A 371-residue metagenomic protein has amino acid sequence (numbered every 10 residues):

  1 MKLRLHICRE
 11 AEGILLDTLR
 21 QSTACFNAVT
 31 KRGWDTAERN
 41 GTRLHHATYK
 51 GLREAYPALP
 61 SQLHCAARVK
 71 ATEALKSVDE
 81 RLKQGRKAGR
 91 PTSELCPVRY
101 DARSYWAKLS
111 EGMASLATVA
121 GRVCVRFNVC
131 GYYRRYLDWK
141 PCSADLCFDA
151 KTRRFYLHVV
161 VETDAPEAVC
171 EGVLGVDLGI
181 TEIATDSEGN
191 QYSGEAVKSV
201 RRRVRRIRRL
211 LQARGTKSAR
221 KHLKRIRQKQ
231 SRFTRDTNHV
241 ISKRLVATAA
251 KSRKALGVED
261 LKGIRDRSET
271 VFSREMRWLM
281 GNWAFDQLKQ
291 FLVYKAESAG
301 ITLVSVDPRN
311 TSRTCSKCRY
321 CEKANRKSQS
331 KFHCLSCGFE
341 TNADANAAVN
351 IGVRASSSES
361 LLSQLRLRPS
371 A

Functional and structural regions predicted by a protein language model:
M1-V69: Gly/serine-rich nucleotide phosphate-binding loop at the start of the catalytic core of nucleotide/ADP-ribose-handling
K2-R4, R126, S143, Q191: Well-ordered beta-strand positions in beta-sheet-rich domains
L3, R9, G13-L16, R20 (+3 more regions): Positively charged, helix-rich recognition surfaces that bind polyanionic ligands
F26, T30-G33, L75-L82, G215 (+1 more regions): A generic secondary-structure signal for well-formed alpha-helical elements
V29, A66-V78, A345-A355: Stable alpha-helical structural segments in soluble proteins, enriched in small hydrophobic residues
K31-D35, H46, L82-R90, K217-K224 (+2 more regions): Short coil/turn segments at secondary-structure boundaries
W34-E38, R81-K87, K251-K254, A296-T302: Surface-exposed helix-capping loop/turn segments at secondary-structure junctions
L44-D149, W278, N282: Acidic carboxylate diad motif detector
